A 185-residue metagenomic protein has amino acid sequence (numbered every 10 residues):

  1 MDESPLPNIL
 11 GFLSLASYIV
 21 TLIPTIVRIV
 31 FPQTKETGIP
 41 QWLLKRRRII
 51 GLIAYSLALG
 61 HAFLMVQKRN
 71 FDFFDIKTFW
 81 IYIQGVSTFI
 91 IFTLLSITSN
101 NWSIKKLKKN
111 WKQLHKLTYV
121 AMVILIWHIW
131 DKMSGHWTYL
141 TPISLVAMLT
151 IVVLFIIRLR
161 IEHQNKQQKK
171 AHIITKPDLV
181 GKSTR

Functional and structural regions predicted by a protein language model:
M1-R185: Membrane-embedded alpha-helical bundles that constitute the cytochrome b-like, heme-associated redox core of multi-pass
